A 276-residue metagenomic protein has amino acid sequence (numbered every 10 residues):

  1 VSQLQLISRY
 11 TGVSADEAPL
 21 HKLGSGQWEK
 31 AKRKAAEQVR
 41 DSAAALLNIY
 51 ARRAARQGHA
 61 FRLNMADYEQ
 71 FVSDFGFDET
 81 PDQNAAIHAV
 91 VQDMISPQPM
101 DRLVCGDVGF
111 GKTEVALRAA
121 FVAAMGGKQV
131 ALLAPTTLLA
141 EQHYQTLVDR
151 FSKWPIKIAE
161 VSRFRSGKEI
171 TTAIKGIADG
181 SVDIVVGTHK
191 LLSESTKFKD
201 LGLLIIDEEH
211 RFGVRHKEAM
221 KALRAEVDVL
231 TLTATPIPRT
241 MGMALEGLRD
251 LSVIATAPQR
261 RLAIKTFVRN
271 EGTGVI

Functional and structural regions predicted by a protein language model:
V1-D82: Upstream accessory/linker segments immediately N-terminal to the RecA-like ATPase cores of bacterial MutS and a subset
A31, A55-H59, F75-F77, H88 (+1 more regions): Inter-lobe coupling/hinge segments of SF2-like helicase ATPases
